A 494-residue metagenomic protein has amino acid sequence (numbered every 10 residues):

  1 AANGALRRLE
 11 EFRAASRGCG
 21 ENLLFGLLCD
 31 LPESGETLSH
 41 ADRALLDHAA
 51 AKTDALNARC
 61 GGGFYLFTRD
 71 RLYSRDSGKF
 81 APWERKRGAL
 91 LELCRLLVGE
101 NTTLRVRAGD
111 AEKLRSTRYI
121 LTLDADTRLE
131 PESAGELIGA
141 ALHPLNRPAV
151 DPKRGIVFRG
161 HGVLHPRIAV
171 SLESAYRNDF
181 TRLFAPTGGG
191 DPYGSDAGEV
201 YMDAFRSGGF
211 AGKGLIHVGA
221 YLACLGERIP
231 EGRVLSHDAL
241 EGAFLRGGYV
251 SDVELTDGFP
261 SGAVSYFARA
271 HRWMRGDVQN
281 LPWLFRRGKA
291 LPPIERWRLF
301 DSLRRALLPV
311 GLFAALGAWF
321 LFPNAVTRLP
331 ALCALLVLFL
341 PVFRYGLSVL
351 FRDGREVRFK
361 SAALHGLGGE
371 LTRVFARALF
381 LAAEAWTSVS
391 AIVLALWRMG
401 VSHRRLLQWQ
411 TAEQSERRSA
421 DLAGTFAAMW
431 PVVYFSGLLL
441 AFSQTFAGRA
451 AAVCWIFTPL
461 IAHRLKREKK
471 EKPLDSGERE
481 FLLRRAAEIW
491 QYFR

Functional and structural regions predicted by a protein language model:
A1, L465-E480: N-terminal signal-anchor transmembrane helix
A1-K289: Internal catalytic domains of large membrane-associated glycosyltransferases
A15-G18, N22, A391-A420, T445-A451: Hydrophobic alpha-helical transmembrane segments and immediately flanking/interface helices in integral membrane
L72, S195-V200, P230, S261 (+4 more regions): Membrane-proximal soluble regions of multi-pass membrane proteins
K79, G99-G109, H403-S436: Generic long, charged, amphipathic alpha-helical segments
P293-S302: Soluble-to-membrane junctions at the N-terminal ends of transmembrane alpha-helices in multi-pass ion-transporting
R304-V401, P431-K470: Membrane-embedded multi-pass helical conduit in multi-pass membrane proteins, especially envelope-biosynthetic
Y345-V349, P473-R484: Active-site core of glycosidic bond-cleaving carbohydrate-active enzymes
